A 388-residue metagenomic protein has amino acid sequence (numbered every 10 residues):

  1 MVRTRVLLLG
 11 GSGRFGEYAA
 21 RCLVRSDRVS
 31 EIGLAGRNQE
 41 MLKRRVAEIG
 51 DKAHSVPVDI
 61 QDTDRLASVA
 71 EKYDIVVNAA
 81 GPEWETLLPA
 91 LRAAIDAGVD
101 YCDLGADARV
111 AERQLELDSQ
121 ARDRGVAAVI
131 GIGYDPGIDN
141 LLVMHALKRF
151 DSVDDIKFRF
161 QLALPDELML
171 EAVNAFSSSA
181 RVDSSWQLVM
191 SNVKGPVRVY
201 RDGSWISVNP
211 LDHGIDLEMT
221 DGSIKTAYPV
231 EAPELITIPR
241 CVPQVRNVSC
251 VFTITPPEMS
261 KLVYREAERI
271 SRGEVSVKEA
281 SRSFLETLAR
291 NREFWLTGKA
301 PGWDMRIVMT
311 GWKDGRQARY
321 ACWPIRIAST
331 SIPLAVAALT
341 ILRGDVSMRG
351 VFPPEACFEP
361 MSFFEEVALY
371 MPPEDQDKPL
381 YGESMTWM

Functional and structural regions predicted by a protein language model:
V6-C22: N-terminal Rossmann NAD(P)H-binding glycine-rich loop of SDR-like oxidoreductase domains
E31-G33: Short beta-strand element of Class I
A35-Q39, D59-I60: N-terminal Rossmann-fold cofactor-binding loop
V58-Y73, P82: Conserved Rossmann-fold cofactor-binding substructure of NAD(P)-dependent oxidoreductases
Y73-A79, Y101-C102: N-terminal Rossmann-like NAD(P) cofactor-binding module of classical short-chain dehydrogenase/reductase
A93-A111: ADP-ribose/adenylate-binding Rossmann-like module
G105-A127: Rossmann-fold NAD(P)-binding glycine/threonine-rich loop
R149-M388: C-terminal catalytic/substrate-binding lobe primarily of soluble NAD(P)-dependent oxidoreductases
